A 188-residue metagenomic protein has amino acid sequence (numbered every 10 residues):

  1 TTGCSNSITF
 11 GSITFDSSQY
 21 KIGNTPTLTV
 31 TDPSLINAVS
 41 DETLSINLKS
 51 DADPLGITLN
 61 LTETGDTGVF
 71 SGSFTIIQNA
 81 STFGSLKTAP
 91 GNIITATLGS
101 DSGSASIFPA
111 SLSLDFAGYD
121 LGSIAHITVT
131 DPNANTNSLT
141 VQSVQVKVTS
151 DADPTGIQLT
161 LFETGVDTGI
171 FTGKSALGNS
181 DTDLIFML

Functional and structural regions predicted by a protein language model:
T1, G84-G99, I185-L188: Short, aromatic- and glycine-rich surface loops/edge beta-strands on solvent-exposed regions
T2-F10, G103-P109: Proline/serine/threonine-rich low-complexity linkers at boundaries of modular beta-sandwich domains
S18-N24, A117-S123: Short, solvent-exposed loop/linker segments at the N-terminal edge of repeated beta-sheet extracellular domains
T25, D41, A89-I93, I124 (+1 more regions): Extracellular Ig-like/FN3 beta-sandwich strand-entry sites
T31-A38, T130-S138: Short amphipathic, basic-aromatic surface patches that mediate peripheral association with negatively charged
V39-N60, S138-F162: Extended low-complexity, serine/threonine- and proline-enriched intrinsically disordered segments
T62-F83, E163-M187: Aromatic sugar-binding surface patches on proteins that engage polysaccharides or sugar-phosphate polymers
